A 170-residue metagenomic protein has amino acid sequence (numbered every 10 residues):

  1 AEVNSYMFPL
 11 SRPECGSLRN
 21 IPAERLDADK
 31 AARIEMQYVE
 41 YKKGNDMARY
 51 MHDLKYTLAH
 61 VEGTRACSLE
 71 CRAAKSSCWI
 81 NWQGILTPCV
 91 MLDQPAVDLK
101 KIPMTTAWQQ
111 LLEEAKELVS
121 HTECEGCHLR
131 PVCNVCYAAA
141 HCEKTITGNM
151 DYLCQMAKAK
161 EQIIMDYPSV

Functional and structural regions predicted by a protein language model:
A1-A73, W82, T87, M91: Radical SAM enzyme [4Fe-4S]-AdoMet core and its adjacent flexible, acidic and glycine-rich loops/tails across
V61, R65-S68, V90-V170: Flexible mid-to-C-terminal extensions adjoining Fe-S/redox cofactors in radical SAM and related proteins
